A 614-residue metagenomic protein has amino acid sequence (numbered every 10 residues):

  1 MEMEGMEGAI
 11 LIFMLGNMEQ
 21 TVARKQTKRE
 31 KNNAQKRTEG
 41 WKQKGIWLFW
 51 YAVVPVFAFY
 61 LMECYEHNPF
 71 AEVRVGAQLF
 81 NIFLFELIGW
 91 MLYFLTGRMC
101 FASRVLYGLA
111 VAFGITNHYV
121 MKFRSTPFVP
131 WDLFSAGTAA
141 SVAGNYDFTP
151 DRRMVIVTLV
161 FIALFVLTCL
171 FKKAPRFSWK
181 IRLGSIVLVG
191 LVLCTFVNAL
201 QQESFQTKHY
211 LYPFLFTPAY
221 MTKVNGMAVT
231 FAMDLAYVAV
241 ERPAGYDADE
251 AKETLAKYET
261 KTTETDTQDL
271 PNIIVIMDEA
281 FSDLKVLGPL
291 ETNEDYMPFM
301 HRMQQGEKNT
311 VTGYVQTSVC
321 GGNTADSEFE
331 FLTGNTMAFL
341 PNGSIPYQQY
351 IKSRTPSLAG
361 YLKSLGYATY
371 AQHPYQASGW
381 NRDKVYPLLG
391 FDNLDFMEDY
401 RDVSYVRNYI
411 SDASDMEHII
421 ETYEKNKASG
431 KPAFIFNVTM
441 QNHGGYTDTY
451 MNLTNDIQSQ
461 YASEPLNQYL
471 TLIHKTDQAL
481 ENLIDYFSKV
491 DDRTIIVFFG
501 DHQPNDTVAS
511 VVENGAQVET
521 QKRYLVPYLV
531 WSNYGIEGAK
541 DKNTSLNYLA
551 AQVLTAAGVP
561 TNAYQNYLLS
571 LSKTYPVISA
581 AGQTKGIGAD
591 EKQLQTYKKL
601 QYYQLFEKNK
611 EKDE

Functional and structural regions predicted by a protein language model:
M1-M6, M14, M18: Methionine residue identity
L11-M14, E279: PLP-dependent class I/II
F13-M221: Transmembrane and membrane-interface helices of multi-pass, inner-membrane envelope-modifying transferases
A34-G45, Q78, L270, S282-V286 (+2 more regions): Helix-boundary/low-complexity linker signature
F59-G76, I82-L87, M91-S103, G108 (+14 more regions): Hydrophobic N-terminal alpha-helices or hydrophobic patches in metabolic proteins across all domains of life
R124, P130-L133, A219-V229, M233 (+3 more regions): Membrane-interface micro-motifs in multi-pass membrane enzymes
N198-V275: Membrane-interface segments at or immediately adjacent to transmembrane helices that form the boundary between
E259-T267, M277-D278, D283-E614: Solvent-exposed soluble domains appended to multi-pass membrane proteins
